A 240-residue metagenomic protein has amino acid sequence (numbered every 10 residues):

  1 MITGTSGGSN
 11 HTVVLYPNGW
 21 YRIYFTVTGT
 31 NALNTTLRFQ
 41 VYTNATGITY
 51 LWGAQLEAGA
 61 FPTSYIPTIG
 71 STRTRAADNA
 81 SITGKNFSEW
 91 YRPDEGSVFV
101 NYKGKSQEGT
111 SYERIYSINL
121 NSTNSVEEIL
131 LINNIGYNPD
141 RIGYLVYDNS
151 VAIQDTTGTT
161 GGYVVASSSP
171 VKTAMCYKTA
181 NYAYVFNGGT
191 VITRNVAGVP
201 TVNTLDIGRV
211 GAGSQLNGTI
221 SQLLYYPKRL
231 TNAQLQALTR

Functional and structural regions predicted by a protein language model:
M1-Y42, T49, N133-A197: Extracellular glycan-interaction surfaces
I2, G8, Y16, W20 (+11 more regions): Catalytic cores of nucleotide-enabled group-transfer and carboxylate-activating enzymes in metabolic and assembly-line
N31-L33, Q40-R92, Q222-K228: Extracellular polysaccharide-targeting segments
L37-T46, T201-Y225: Extracellular glycan-interaction patches encoded by glycine-rich segments
T43-L51, L120-L130, D148-D155, G213-L216: Short, surface-exposed beta-strand/loop "edge" segments at domain boundaries and coil↔beta transitions
G47-P62, G96-S106, G213-R240: Extracellular, beta-strand-rich glycan-interacting domains
T72-I82, N121, L145-Q154: Extracellular beta-rich ligand/substrate-recognition surface
I82-L145, Y225-Q236: Extracellular glycan-recognition modules
